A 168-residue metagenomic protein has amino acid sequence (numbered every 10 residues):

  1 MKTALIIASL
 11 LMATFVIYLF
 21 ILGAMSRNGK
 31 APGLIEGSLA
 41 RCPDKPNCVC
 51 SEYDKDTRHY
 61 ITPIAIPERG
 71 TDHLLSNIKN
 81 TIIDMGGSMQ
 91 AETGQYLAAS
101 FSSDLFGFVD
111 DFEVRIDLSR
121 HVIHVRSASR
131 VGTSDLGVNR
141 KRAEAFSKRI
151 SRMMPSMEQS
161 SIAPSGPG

Functional and structural regions predicted by a protein language model:
T3-I7, I17-G168: Ser/Thr-rich, low-complexity intrinsically disordered terminal regions
